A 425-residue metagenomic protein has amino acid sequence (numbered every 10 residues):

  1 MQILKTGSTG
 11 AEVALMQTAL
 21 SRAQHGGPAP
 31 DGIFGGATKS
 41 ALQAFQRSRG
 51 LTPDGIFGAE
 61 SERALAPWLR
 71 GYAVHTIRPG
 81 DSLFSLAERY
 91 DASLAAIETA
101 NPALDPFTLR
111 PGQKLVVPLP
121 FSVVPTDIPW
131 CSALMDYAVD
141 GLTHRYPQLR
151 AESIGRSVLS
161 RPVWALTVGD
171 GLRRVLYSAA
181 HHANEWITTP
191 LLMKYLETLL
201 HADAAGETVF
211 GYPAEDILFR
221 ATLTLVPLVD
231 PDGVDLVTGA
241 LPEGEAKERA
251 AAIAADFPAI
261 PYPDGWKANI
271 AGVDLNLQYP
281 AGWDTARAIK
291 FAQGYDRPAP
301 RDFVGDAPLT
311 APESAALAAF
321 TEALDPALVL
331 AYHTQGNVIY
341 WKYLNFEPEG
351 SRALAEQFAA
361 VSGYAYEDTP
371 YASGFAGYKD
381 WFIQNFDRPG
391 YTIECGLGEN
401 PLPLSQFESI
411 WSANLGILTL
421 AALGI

Functional and structural regions predicted by a protein language model:
M1-Q2, T18-D31: Extracellular-facing binding/remodeling surfaces
I3, S85, A96, V116-P162: Short glycine- and acidic-rich boundary segments immediately preceding or forming the N-terminal edge of structured
S8-T18, D31-A37, P67-D91, Q113 (+1 more regions): Primarily a LysM-type cell-wall glycan-binding module
A29-K39, D54-G58: A glycine-rich, coil/turn loop motif that links secondary-structure elements
L42, I97: Conserved hydrophobic/aromatic packing and binding residues within compact polymer-binding modules
W164-L172, A180: Short beta-strand-to-loop junctions in surface cap/lid or active-site-entrance loops
L172, W186-L196, L200-Y340, P348: Active-site/substrate-binding loop(s) of hydrolase catalytic cores
Y279-I425: Metallocarboxypeptidase
